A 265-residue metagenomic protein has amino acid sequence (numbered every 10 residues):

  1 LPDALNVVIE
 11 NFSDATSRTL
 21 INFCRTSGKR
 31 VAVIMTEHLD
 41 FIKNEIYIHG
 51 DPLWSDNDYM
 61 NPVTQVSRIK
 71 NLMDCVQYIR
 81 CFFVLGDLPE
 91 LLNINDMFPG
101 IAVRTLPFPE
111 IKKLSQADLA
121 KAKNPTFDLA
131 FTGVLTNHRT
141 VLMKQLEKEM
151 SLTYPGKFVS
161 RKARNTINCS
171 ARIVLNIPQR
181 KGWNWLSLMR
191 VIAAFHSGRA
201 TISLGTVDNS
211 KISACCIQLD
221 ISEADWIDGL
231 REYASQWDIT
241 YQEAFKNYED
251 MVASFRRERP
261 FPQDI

Functional and structural regions predicted by a protein language model:
L1-D3, V8-K29, V33-I217, E258-F261: Nucleotide-sugar donor-binding catalytic core of glycosyltransferases
T201, T206-I265: Pol beta-like nucleotidyltransferase catalytic core
